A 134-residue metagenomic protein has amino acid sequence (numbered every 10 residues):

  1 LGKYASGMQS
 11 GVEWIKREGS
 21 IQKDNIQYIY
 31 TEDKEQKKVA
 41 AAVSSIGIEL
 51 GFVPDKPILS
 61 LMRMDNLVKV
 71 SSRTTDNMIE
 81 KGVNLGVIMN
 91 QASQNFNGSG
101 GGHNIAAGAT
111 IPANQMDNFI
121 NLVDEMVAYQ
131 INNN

Functional and structural regions predicted by a protein language model:
L1-Q22: Oxyanion-binding "anion nests"
S20-N134: Glycine-rich, acidic loop segments that terminate in or are immediately followed by a histidine
